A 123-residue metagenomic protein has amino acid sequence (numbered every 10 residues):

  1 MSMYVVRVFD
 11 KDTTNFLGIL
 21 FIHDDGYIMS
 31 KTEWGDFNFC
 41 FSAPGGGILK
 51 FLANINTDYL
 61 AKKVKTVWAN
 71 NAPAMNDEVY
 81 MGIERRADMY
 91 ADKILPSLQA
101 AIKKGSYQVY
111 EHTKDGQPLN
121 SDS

Functional and structural regions predicted by a protein language model:
M1-K31: Short N-terminal edge-element motif at the start of the domain
V6, K11, G18, F39-F41 (+4 more regions): Intrinsically disordered, low-complexity regions enriched in small/polar residues
K11, K31, K50, K62-K65 (+3 more regions): Context-gated lysine
F16-I19, Y59, S97, P118: Acidic/proline-rich low-complexity IDRs
F21-K63: Aromatic- and glycine-enriched beta-alpha-beta binding-site module
P44-I48, N76, K114: Generic preference for flexible, low-structure residues
L49-P96: Long acidic/polar interaction regions in large eukaryotic complex-forming proteins
E78-S123: C-terminal charged interaction modules
